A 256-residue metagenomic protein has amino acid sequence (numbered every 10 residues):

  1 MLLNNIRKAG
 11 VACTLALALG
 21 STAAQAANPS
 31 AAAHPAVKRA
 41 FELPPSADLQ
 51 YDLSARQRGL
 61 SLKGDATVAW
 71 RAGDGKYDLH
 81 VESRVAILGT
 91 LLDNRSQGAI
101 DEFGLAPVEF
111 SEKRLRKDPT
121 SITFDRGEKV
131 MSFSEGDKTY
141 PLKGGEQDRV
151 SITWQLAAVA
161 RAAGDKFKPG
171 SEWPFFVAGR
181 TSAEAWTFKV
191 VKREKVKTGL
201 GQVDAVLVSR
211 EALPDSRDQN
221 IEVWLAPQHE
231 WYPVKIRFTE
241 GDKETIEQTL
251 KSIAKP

Functional and structural regions predicted by a protein language model:
L2-C13: Bacterial N-terminal signal peptides that target proteins for export
N5-I6, P29, P35, R149: Short linear motifs in intrinsically disordered/low-complexity regions
A12-S21: Bacterial N-terminal signal peptides
T22-A26: Sec/Tat signal peptide C-region and signal peptidase I cleavage site
A27-R126, K166-P256: Acidic, serine/threonine-rich low-complexity disordered tracts
P119-G164: Hydrophobic, well-structured mid-protein blocks that either form specific transmembrane helices
